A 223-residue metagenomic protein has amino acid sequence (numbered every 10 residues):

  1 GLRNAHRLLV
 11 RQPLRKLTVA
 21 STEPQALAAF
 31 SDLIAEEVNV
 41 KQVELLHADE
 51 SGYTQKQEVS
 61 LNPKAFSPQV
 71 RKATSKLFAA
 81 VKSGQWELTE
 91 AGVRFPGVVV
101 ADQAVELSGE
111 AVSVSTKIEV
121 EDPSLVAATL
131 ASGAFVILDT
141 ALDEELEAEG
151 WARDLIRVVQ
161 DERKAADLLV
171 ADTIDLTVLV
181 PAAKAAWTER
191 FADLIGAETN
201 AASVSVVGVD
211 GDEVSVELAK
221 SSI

Functional and structural regions predicted by a protein language model:
G1-I223: Feature 926 captures the class I aminoacyl-tRNA synthetase adenylation module centered on the KMSKS loop
